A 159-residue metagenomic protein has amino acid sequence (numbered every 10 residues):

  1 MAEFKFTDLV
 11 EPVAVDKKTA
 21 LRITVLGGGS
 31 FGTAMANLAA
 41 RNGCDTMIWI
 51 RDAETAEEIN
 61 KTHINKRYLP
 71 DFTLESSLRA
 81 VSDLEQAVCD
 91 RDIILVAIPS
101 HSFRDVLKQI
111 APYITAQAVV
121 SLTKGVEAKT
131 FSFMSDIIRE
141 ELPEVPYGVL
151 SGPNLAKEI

Functional and structural regions predicted by a protein language model:
A2-F72, V81-S82: NAD(P)+-binding Rossmann beta1-loop-alpha1 motif at the extreme N-terminus of oxidoreductases
L74, V81-C89, I93-I159: Rossmann-like NAD(P)(H) cofactor-binding subdomain of soluble oxidoreductases
